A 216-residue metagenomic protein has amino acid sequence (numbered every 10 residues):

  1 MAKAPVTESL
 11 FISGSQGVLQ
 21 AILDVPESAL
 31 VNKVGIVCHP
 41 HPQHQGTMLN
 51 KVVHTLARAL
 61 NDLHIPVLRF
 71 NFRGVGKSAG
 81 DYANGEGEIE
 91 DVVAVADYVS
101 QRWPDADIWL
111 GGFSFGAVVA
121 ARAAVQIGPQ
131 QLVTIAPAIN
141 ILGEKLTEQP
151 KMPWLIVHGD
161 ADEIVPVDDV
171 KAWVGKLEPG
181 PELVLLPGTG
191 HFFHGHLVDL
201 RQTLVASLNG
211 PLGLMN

Functional and structural regions predicted by a protein language model:
M1-L30: N-terminal cap/lid segment of alpha/beta-hydrolase-fold proteins
E27-N71: Short, surface-exposed "cap/lid" segments of acyl-processing enzymes
G80, T189-R201: Catalytic histidine-centered segment of alpha/beta-hydrolase-like enzymes
Y82-R102: Alpha/beta-hydrolase active-site loop
G112-A120: Gly/Ala-rich beta-loop-alpha elbow adjacent to hydrolase catalytic centers
P150, I156-H158, D162: Short beta-strand/loop motif that positions the catalytic acidic residue of the alpha/beta-hydrolase fold
D160-V165, F192: Acidic catalytic loop of the alpha/beta-hydrolase fold
K176-F192: Catalytic histidine neighborhood in serine/cysteine hydrolases with alpha/beta-hydrolase-type architecture
